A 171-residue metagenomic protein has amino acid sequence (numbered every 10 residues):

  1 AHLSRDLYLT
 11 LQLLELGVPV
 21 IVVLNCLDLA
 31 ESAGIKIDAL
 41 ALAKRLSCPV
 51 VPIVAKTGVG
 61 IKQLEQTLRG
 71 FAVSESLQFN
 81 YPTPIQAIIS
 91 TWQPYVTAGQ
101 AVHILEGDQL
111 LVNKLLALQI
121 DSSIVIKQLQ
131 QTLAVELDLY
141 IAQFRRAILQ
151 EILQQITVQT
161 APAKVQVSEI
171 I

Functional and structural regions predicted by a protein language model:
A1-K36: Conserved Switch II/interswitch segment of TRAFAC-class P-loop GTPases
Y8, A147, E169: Short, contiguous clusters of charged residues that form electrostatic/catalytic patches at enzyme active sites, used
I21, E31-P162: Alpha-helical transmembrane helix bundles of large polytopic membrane transport and channel proteins
C48, E169-I170: Selected transmembrane alpha-helices and immediately adjacent juxtamembrane segments of polytopic inner-membrane
K164-S168: Alpha-helical membrane-protein architecture signal
